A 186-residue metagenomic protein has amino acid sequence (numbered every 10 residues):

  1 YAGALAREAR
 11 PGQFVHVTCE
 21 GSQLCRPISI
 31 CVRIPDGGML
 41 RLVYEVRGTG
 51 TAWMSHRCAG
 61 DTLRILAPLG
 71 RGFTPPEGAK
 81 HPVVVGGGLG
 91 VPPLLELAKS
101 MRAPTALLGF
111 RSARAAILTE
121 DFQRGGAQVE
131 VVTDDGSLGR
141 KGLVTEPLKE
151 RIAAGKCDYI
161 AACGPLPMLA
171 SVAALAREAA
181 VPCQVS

Functional and structural regions predicted by a protein language model:
Y1-A59, R111: Ferredoxin-reductase
T49-S186: FNR/FR-type flavoprotein reductase catalytic core
